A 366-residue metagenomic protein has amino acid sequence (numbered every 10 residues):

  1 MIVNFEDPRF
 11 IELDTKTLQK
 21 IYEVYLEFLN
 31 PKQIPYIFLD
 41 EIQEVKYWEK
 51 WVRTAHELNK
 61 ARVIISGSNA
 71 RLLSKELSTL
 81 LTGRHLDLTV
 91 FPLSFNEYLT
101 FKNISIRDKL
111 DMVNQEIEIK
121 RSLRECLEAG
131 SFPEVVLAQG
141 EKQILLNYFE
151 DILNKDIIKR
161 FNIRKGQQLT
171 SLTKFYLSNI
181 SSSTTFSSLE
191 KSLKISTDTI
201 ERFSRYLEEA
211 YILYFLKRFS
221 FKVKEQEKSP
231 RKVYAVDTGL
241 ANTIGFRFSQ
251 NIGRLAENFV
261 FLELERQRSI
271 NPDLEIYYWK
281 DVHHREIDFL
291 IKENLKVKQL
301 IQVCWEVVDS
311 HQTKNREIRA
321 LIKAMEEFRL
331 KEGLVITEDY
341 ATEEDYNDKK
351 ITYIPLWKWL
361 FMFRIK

Functional and structural regions predicted by a protein language model:
M1, N96, T100-S269, E275-Y277 (+1 more regions): Interdomain hinge/linker elements that couple catalytic modules in large macromolecular machines
V3-Q33: Short glycine-rich substrate-engagement loop in P-loop NTPases that contacts/grips substrate
F5, K32, R202-Y206, Y211-I212 (+1 more regions): A cross-kingdom feature that marks ATP-driven nucleic-acid transaction machinery
L13-T15, Q43-V52, K75-E76: Conserved ATPase-coupling elements of RecA-like P-loop NTPase cores
N30-W48: Conserved P-loop NTPase "ATPase switch" module shared by AAA+ and STAND
E49-I64, S78-T79: Conserved catalytic/switch belt of AAA+ P-loop NTPases
R62-S68, T89: Structural recognition of the conserved hydrophobic beta-strand(s) that form the central parallel beta-sheet of P-loop
R71-D87, K102-N103: Short regulatory helix/loop adjacent to the ATP-binding pocket of P-loop NTPases
